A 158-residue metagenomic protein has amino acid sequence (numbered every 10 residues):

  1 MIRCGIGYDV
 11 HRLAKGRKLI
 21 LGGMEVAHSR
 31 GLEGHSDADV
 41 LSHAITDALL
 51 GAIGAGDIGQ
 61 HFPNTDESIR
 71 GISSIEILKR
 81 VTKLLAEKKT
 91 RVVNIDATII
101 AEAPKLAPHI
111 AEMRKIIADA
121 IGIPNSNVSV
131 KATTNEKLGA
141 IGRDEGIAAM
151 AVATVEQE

Functional and structural regions predicted by a protein language model:
M1-E112, I121: RNase III-family endoribonuclease catalytic core
R3, N94, P104-A107, I123-G142 (+1 more regions): C-terminal binding/interaction regions
K115: Active-site phosphate/pyrophosphate- and oxyanion-stabilizing loops and adjacent acidic/basic residues in soluble
A118: The alpha-helix within a helix-turn-helix
